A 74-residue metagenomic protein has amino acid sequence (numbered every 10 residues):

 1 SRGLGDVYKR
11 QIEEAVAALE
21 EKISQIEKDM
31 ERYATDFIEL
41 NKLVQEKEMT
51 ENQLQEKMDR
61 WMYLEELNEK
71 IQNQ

Functional and structural regions predicted by a protein language model:
R2-Q74: Charged, heptad-repeat coiled-coil alpha-helices that serve as long linker/dimerization "arms" in large NTP-dependent
